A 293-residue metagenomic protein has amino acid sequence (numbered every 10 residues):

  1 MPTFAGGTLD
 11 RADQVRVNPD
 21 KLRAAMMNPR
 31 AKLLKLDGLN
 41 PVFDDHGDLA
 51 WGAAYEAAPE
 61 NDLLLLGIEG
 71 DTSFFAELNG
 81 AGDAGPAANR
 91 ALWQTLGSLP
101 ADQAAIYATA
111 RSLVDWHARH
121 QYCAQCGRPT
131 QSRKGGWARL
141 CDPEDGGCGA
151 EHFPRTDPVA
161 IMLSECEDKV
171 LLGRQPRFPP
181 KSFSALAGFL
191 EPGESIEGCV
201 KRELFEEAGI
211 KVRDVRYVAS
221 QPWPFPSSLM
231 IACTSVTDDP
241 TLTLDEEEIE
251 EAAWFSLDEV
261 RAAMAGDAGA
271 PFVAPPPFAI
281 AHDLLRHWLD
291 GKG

Functional and structural regions predicted by a protein language model:
M1-H120, Q131-K134, P179-F183, D245-G293: Nudix hydrolase/Nudix homology domain
A108-I161: Cys/His-rich short segments
R139-S184, K211-V212: N-terminal strand-loop-strand
A160, I231, E250: Change "...and in nucleic-acid phosphodiester-cleaving endonucleases..." to "...and in nucleic-acid processing enzymes
S184-A219, C233, T241: The catalytic Nudix box helix
G188, P192, Q221-P224, D267-F272: Short, contiguous acidic/charged loop-to-helix segments that flank catalytic cores in large enzymes
Q221-L244: Active-site-adjacent beta-strand/loop module that shapes the phosphate/pyrophosphate-binding cleft
